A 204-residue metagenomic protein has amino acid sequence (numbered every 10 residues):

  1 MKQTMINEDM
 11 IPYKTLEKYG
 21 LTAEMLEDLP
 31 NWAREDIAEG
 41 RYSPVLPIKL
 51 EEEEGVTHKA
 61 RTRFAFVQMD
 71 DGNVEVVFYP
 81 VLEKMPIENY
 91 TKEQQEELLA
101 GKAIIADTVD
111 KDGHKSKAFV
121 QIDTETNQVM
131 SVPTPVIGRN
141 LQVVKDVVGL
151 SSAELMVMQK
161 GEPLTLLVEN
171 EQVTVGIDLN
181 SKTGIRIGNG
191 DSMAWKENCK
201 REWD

Functional and structural regions predicted by a protein language model:
M1-Y19, A60-F66, K117-I122: N-terminal trafficking/processing presequences and adjacent post-cleavage segments of proteins routed to secretion
T15-T22, S116-D204: A eukaryote-biased signal for long
G20-L50, L82-D112, V143-G161: Short, flexible domain-boundary/linker segments around small modular repeats
A38-M69: Amphipathic, interaction-prone secondary-structure segments
P47, E51, V67, V77-Y79 (+5 more regions): A structural detector for beta-sheet-dominated domains
P47, R63, D70-N89, Q128-M130: Beta-strand-dominated lipid-handling architectures at cellular/organellar boundaries
G55-K59, D110-K115: Short, low-complexity cationic-aromatic patches
